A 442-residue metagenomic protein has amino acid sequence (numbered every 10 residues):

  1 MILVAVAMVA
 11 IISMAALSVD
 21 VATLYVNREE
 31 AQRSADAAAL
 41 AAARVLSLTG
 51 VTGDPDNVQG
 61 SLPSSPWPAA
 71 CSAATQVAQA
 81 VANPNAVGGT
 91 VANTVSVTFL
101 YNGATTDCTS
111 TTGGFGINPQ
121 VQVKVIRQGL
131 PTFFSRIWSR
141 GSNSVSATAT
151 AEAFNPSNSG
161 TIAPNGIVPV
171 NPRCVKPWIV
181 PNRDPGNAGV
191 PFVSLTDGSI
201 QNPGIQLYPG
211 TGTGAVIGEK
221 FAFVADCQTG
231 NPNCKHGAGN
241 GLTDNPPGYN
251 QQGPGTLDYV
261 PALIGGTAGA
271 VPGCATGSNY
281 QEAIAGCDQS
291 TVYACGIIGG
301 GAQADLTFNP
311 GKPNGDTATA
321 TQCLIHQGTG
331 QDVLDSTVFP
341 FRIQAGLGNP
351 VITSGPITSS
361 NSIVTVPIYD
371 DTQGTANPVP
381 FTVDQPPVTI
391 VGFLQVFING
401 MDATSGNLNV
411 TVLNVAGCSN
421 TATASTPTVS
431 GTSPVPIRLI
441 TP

Functional and structural regions predicted by a protein language model:
M1-A78, V366: Alpha-helical assembly-interface signal, strongest on the long, hydrophobic N-terminal helix that forms
V45, T49, P84-N85, E152: Conserved, well-folded catalytic cores of nucleic-acid-processing and energy-transducing macromolecular machines
D54-Q79, N83, N93, T98-Q122 (+1 more regions): N-linked glycosylation sequons
G88-T90: Active-site phosphate-binding and catalytic loops of NTP-dependent enzymes
R127: Glycine-/small-residue-rich beta->alpha transition segments that form the dinucleotide
